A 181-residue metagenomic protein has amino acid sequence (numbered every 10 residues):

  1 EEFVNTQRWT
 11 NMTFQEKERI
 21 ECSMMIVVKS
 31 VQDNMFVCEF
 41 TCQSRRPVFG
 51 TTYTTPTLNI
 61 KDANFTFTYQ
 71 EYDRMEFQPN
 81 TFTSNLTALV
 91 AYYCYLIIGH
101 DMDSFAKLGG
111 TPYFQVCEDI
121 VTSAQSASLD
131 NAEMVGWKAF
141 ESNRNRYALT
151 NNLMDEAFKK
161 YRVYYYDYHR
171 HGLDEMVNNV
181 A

Functional and structural regions predicted by a protein language model:
E1-V37, G50: Start-of-domain marker
Q7, K17, K29, K61 (+3 more regions): Context-gated lysine
R8, R19, R45-R46, R74 (+3 more regions): Arginine residue identity/basic-tract feature
M12, M24-M25, M35, M75 (+4 more regions): Detector for methionine-enriched segments
Q32-F140: Acidic/His-rich structured neighborhood in mature extracellular/periplasmic domains
F105-A181: Flexible, glycine-rich surface segments
